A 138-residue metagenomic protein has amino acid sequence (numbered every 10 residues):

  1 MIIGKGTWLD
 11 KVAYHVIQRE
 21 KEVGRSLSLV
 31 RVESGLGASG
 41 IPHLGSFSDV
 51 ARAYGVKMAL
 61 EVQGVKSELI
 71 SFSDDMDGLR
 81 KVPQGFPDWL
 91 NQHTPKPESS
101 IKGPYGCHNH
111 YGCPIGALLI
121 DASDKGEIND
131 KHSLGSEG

Functional and structural regions predicted by a protein language model:
M1-G138: N-terminal Rossmann-like or analogous alpha/beta NTP/dinucleotide-binding catalytic cores that position adenine
